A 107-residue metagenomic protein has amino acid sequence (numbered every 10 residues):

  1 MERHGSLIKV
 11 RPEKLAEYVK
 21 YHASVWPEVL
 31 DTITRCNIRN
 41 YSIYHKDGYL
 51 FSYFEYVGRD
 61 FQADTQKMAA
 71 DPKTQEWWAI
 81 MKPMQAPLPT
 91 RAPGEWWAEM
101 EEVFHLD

Functional and structural regions predicted by a protein language model:
R3, W97: A residue-level signal for beta-strand positions that form part of recognition/binding surfaces within mature
H4-K9: Active-site-flanking beta-strand signature of metal-NTP-handling nucleotidyl enzymes and homologous cyclase-like
K14-R39: Short amphipathic alpha-helical segments
A16-Y18, Y53, Q62-D64: Short acidic, gly/pro-rich beta-turn/loop elements at beta-sheet edges and active-site/ligand-binding grooves
L30-F51, E55-F61: Short, glycine- and small/hydrophobic-rich beta-strand elements in well-ordered beta-sheets
C36, V57-W96: An amphipathic, aromatic/His-enriched active-site/gating alpha helix that lines ligand/cofactor pockets
K73-T74, A98-E101, D107: Charge-rich, low-complexity N-terminal segments
